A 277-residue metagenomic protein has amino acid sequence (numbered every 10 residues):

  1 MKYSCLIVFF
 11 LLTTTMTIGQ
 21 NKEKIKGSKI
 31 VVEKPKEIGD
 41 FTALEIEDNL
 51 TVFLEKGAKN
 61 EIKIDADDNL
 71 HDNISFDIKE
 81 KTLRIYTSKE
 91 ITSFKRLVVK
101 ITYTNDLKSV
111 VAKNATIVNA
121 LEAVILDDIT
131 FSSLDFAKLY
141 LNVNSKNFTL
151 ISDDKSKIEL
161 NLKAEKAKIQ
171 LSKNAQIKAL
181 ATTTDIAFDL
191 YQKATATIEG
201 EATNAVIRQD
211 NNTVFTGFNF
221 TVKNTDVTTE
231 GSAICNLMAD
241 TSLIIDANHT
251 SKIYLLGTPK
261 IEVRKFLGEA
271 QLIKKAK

Functional and structural regions predicted by a protein language model:
M1-L12: Sec-dependent bacterial lipoprotein signal peptides
S4-C5, M16-H71, T82, S88-T102 (+2 more regions): Short acidic/polar N-terminal linker immediately downstream of export determinants
T13-G19, V143, L162: A composition-driven signal for long, intrinsically disordered, charge-rich low-complexity tracts
T42-L54, K100-I101, L107-A276: Extended, compositionally simple hydrophobic/Ser/Thr-rich segments that build repetitive fibrous architectures
